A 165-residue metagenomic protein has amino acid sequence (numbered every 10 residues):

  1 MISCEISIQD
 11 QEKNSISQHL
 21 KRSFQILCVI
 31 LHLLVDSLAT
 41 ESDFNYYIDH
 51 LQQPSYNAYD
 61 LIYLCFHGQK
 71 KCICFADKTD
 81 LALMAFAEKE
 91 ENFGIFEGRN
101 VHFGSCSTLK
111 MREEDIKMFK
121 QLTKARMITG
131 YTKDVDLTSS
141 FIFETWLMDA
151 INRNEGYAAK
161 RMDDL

Functional and structural regions predicted by a protein language model:
M1-L61, D80-A82, F96-G98, H102-G104 (+1 more regions): A domain-level signal for caspase-like cysteine endopeptidase catalytic cores and their zymogen-processing architecture
Q9-N14, G68-C72, S107-M111, D134-D136: Short acidic, S/G/P-rich loop/turn micro-motifs used as interaction or catalytic elements
F44, Q69, Y131: Gly/Ser/Thr-rich helix-start
D49, F141-M148: Short, surface-exposed amphipathic charged segments that create phosphate/polyanion-binding patches used for binding
L51, I151-N152: Hydrophobic residues in alpha-helical segments
D60-C74, M127: Active-site microenvironments of hydrolase-like enzyme catalytic domains
K78-F141: Catalytic cores of nucleophile-dependent amide-cleaving enzymes
R153-L165: A conserved mid-domain beta-alpha-beta active-site/ligand-binding segment of alpha/beta enzyme cores
